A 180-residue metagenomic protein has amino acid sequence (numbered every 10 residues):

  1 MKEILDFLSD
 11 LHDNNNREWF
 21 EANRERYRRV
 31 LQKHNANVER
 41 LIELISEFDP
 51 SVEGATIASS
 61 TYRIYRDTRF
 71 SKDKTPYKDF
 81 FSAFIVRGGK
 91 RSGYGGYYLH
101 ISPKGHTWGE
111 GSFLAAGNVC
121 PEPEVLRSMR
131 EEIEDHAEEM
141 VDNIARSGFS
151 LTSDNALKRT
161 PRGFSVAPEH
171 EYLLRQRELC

Functional and structural regions predicted by a protein language model:
K2-E3: Polybasic/polar functional segments that serve as interface/processing modules
S9-Y62: Active-site acidic/histidine clusters and adjacent loop/turn architecture that either coordinate catalytic ions
P50, A55, S60-R87, G95 (+2 more regions): Soluble extramembrane domains of integral membrane proteins
I64, G163-E171: Aromatic/basic-lined ligand-recognition segments that form π-stacking hydrophobic pockets flanked by Lys/Arg to engage
D67-D135: Aromatic- and glycine-enriched beta-alpha-beta binding-site module
G111-V166: A contiguous pocket-lining binding segment that forms or flanks enzyme active sites
A167, L174-C180: C-terminal accessory regions appended to core domains
